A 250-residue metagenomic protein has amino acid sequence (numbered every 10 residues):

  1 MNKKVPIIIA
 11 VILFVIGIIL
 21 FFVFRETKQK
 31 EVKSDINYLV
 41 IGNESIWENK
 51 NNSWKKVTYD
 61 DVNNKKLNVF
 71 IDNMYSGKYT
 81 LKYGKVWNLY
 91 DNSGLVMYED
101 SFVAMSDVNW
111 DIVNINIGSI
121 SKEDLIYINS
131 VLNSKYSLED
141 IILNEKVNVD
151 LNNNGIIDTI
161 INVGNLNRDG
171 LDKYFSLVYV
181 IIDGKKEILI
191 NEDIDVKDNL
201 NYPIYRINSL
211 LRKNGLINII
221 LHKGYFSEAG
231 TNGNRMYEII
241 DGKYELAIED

Functional and structural regions predicted by a protein language model:
M1-L13, F22: N-terminal Sec-pathway targeting helices
I7, I19-L20, I36, N68: Short non-domain terminal segments
V15-I16, N148: Residue-level detector of transmembrane insertion/anchoring sites
I16-E26: Short hydrophobic alpha-helical membrane-anchoring segments
R25-D250: Beta-propeller-forming repeat regions
